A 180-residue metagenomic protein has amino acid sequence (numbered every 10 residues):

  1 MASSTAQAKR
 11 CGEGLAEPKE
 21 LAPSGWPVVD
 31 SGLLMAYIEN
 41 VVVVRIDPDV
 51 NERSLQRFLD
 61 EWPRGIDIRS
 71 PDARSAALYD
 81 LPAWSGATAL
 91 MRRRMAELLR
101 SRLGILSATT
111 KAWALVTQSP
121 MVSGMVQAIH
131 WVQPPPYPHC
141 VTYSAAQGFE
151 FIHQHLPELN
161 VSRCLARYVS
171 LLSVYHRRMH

Functional and structural regions predicted by a protein language model:
A2-H180: Amphipathic, Lys/Arg-enriched alpha-helical "gate/interface" segment within cytosolic domains that mediates
